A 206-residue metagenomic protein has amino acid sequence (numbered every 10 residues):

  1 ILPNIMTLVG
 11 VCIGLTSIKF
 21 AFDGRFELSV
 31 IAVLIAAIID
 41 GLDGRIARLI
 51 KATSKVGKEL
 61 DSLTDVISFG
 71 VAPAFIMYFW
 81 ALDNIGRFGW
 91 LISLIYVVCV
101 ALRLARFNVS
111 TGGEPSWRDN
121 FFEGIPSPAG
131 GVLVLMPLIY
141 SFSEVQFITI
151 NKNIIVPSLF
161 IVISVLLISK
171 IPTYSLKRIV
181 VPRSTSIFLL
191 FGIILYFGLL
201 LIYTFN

Functional and structural regions predicted by a protein language model:
I1-G41: Topogenic membrane-insertion module of multi-pass membrane proteins
I1-L8, L28-I31, E59, L63-V66 (+5 more regions): Alpha-helical transmembrane segments of integral membrane proteins
I1-V11, R48-V66, R106-A129, P172-I187: Interhelical loop and helix-boundary elements at the membrane-water interface of polytopic inner-membrane proteins
L2-T7, L49-F107, P137: Multi-pass membrane catalytic core of lipid/isoprenoid biosynthesis enzymes
T16-I31, I67, V71-S93, M136-I155 (+1 more regions): Helix-coil boundary and interhelical linker segments in multi-pass alpha-helical membrane proteins
K19-R25, G41-K58: N-terminal TM1-TM2 helical hairpin plus the immediately adjacent luminal interfacial "cap"
V33-D40, I95-R103, L138, V162-K170 (+1 more regions): Alpha-helical transmembrane segments of multi-pass membrane proteins
D119-N206: C-terminal membrane-associated helical module and adjoining short loops/tails
